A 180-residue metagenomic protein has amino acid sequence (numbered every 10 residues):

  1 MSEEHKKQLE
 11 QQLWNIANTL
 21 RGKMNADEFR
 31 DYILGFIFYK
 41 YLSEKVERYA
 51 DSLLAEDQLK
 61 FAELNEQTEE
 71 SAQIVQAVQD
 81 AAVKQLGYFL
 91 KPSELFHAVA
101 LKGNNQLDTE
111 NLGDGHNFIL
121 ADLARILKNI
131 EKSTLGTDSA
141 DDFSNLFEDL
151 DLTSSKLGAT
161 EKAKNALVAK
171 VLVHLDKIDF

Functional and structural regions predicted by a protein language model:
M1-F180: Non-catalytic, mostly N-terminal accessory regions of nucleic-acid modification and defense proteins
